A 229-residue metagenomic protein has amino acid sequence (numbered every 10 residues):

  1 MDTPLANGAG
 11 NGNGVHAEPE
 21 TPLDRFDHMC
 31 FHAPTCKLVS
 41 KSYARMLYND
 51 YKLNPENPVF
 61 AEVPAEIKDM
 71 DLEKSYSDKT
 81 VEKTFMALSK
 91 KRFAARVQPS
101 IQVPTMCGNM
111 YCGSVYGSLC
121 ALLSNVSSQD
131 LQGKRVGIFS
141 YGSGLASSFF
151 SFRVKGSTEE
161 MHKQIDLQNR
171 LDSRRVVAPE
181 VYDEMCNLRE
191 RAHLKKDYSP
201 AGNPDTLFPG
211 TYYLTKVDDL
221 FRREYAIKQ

Functional and structural regions predicted by a protein language model:
M1-Q229: Terminal domain-initiation and capping elements
